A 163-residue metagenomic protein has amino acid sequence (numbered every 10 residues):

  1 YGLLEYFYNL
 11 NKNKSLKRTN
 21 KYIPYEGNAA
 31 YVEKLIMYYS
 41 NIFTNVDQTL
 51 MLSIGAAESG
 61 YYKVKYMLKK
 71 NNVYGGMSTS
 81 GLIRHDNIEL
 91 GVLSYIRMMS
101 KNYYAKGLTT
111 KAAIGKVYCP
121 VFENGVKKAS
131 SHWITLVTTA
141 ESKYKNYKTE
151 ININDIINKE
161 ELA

Functional and structural regions predicted by a protein language model:
Y1-A163: Catalytic cores of secreted/periplasmic lytic hydrolases that degrade extracellular macromolecules
